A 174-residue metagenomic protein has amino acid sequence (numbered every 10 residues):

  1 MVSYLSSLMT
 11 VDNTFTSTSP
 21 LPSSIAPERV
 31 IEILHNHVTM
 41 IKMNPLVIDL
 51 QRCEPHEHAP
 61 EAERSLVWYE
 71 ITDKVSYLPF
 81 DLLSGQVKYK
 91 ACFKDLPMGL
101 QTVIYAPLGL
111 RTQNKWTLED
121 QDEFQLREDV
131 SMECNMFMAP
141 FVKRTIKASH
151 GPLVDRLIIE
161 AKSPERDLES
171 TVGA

Functional and structural regions predicted by a protein language model:
V2-D73, Y77: Hydrophobic ligand-binding cavity/cleft-lining segments
V11-N13, I33, C92-D95, D122: Intrinsically disordered, low-complexity regulatory regions enriched in Ser/Pro/Gly/Thr and acidic residues
V30, L126-E128, L157: Structural signal for hydrophobic/aromatic residues that build the beta-strand cores of folded beta-sheet domains
H37-T39, Q51-R52, Y89-K90, T145-S149: Short, low-complexity, polar/charged sequence segments that are solvent-exposed and flexible
M40, C92, E128: Alpha-helical transition-metal enzyme core signature, strongest for iron centers
L50, E57-D120: Hydrophobic-cavity lipid-handling domains and compact docking modules
M98-A148: Beta-strand/loop substructures that line and gate deep hydrophobic ligand-binding cavities in soluble
S131-A174: A conserved amphipathic terminal alpha-helix motif
